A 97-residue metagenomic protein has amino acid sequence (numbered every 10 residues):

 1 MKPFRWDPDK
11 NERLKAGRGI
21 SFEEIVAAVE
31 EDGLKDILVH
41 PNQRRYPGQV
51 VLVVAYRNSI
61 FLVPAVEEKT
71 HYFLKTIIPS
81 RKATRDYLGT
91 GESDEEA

Functional and structural regions predicted by a protein language model:
M1-A97: Ribonuclease/tRNase effector modules and their secretory precursors
